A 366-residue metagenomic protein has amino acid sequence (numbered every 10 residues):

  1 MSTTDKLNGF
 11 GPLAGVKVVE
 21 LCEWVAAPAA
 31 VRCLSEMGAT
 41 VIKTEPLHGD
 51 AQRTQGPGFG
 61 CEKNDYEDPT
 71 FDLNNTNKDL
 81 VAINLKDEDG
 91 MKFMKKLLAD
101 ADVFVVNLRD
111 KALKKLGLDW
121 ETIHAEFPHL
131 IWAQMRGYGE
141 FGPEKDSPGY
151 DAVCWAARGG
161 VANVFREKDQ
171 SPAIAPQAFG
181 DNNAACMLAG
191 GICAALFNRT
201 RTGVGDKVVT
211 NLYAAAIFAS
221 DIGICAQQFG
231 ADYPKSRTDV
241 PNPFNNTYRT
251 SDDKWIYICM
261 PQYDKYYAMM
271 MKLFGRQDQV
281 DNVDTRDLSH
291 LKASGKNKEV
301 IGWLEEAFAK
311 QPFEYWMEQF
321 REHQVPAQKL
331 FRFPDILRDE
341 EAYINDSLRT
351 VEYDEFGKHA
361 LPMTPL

Functional and structural regions predicted by a protein language model:
M1-K17, R249, K272, D335-L366: Terminal low-complexity tails and localization/encapsulation signals of metabolic enzymes
M1-R201, T364-P365: N-terminal helix-loop segment corresponding to the beta1-alpha1 unit of nucleotide/adenylate-binding folds
V41, R321-D335: Short, well-structured beta-strand/strand-turn elements
F71, P234-V240, N246-T247, G357-P365: Short Gly/Pro-enriched turn/cap motifs at secondary-structure boundaries
E140, D169-F179, T200-A216, P234-V240 (+1 more regions): Conserved Rossmann-fold dehydrogenase catalytic segment
R158, A185-G205, I222-Q228, M271-Q279: Oxidoreductase and adenylate-handling cofactor-binding alpha/beta cores
A219-T238: Active-site-adjacent elements of ketosynthase-type condensing enzymes
F244-H323, A327: Aromatic-enriched alpha-helical interface/lid elements that frame and gate functional surfaces
